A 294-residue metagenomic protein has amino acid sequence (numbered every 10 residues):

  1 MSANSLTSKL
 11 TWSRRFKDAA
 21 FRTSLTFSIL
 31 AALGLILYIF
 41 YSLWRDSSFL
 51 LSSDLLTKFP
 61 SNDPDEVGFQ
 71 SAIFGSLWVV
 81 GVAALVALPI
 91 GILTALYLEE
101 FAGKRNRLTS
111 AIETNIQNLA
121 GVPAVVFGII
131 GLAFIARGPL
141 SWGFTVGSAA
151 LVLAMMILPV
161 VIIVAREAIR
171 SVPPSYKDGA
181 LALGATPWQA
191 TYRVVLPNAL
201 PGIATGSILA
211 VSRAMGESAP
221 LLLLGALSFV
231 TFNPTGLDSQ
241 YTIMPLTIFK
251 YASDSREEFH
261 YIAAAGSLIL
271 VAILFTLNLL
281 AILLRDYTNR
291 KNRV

Functional and structural regions predicted by a protein language model:
M1-I29, A281-V294: Transmembrane alpha-helical segments of polytopic membrane transport and secretion proteins
N4-T23, L43-A83, R105-N106, K250-Y261: Periplasmic/extracellular loop-to-transmembrane helix junction in inner-membrane transport proteins
S61-D63, V67, L221-V271: Interhelical loop and adjacent transmembrane-helix boundary motif in polytopic membrane transport permeases
A83-I116, I129-L132, R137, I282-R290: Transmembrane-helix boundary motif in ABC transporter permease subunits
A84, V164, P187-G225: Transmembrane alpha-helices
L98, R166, R170, P174 (+3 more regions): C-terminal transmembrane helix and the adjacent membrane-cytosol boundary/short C-terminal tail of inner/organellar
Q117-I157: Generic hydrophobic transmembrane alpha-helix motif, especially the helices
P123, L183-G184, P197: Glycine/proline-centered hinge or cleavage motifs at structural transition points of membrane proteins
